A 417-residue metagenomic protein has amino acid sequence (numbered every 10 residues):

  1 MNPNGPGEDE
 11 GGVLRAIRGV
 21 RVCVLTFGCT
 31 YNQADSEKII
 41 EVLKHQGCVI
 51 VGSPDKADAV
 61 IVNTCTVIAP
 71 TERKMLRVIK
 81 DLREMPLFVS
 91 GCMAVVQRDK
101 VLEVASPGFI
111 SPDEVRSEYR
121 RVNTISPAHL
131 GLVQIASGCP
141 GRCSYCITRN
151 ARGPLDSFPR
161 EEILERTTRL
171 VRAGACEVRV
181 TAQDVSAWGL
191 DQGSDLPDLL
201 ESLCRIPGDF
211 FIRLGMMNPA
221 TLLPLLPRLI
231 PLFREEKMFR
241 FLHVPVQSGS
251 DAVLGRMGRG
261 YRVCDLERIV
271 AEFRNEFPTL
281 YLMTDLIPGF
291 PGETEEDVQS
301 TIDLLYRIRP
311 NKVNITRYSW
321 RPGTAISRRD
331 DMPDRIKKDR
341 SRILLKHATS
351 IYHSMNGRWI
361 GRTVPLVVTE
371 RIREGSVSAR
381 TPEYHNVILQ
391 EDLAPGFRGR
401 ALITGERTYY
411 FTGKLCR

Functional and structural regions predicted by a protein language model:
N2-S111: Cofactor-cradling patches in redox/metallo enzymes
V22-Y31, R120-Y145, L164, T168-R172 (+2 more regions): N-terminal pre-triad scaffold of radical SAM enzymes
C29, G189-C204, G208, R317-S350: Radical SAM enzyme [4Fe-4S]-AdoMet core and its adjacent flexible, acidic and glycine-rich loops/tails across
I68-V78, P154-D156, V253-G258: Glycine/threonine-rich flexible loop motifs
L87, V96, R172-E295: Conserved SAM/AdoMet-binding glycine-rich loop
I163, V180, L214, V244 (+5 more regions): Conserved, mostly hydrophobic/aromatic
R328-R417: Terminal RNA-binding accessory module
